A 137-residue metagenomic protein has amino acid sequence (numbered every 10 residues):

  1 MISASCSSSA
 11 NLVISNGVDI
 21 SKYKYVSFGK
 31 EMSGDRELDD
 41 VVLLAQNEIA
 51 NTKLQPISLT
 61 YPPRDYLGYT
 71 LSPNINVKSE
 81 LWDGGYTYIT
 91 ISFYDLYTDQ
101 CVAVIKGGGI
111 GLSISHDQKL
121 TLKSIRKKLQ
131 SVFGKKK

Functional and structural regions predicted by a protein language model:
S3-L54, K137: A structural "domain/chain start" motif
S7-V18, E48-N51, C101-K137: C-terminal/domain-edge helix-coil "capping" segments
N51-H116, L120-K123: Surface-exposed short loop/turn segments
